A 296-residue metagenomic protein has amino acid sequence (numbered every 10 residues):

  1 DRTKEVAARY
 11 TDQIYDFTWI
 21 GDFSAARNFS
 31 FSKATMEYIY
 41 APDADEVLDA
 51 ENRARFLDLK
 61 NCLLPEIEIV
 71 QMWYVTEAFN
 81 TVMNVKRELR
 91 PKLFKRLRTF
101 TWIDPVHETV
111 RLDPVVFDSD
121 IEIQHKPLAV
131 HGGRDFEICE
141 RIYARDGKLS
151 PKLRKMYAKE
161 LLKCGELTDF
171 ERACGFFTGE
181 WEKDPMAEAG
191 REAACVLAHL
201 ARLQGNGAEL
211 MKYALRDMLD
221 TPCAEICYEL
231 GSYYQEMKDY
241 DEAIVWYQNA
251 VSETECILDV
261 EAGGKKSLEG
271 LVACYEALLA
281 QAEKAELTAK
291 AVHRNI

Functional and structural regions predicted by a protein language model:
D1-D16: Acidic donor-binding segment of Leloir-type glycosyltransferases
A25-F31, P42, L48-R172: Catalytic-site signature of metal-activated, phosphate-bearing donor transferases, centered on the GT-A/GT-A-like
I39: Short aromatic/hydrophobic "clamp" motif used to bind/position activated sugar donors
C164-L167, Q204, M237, L278: Structural motif corresponding to the intra-repeat A-B loop/turn of tetratricopeptide repeats
L167-F170, G207, Y240, Q281: TPR-repeat structural position
F170-A173, L210, A243, K284: Single-residue signature of alpha-solenoid repeat helices
